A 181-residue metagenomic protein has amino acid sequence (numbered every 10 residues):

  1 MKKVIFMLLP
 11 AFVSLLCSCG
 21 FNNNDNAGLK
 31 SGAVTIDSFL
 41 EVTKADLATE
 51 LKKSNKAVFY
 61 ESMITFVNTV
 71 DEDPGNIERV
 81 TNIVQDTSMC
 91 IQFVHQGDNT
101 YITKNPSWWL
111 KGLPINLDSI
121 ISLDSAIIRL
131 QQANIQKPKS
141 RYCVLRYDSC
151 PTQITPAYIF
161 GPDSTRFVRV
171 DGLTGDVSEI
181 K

Functional and structural regions predicted by a protein language model:
M1-C17: Sec-dependent bacterial lipoprotein signal peptides
C19-K181: Long, terminal "pre-/pro-" and other extracytoplasmic accessory regions that lie outside the mature folded/catalytic
